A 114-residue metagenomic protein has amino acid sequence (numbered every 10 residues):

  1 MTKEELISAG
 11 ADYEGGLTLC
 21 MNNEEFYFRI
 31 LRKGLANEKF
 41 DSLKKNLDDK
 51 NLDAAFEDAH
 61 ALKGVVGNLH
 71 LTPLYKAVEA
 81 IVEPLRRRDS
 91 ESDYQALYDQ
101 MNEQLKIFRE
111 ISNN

Functional and structural regions predicted by a protein language model:
M1-E57, A61-N114: Two-component system phosphorelay core
